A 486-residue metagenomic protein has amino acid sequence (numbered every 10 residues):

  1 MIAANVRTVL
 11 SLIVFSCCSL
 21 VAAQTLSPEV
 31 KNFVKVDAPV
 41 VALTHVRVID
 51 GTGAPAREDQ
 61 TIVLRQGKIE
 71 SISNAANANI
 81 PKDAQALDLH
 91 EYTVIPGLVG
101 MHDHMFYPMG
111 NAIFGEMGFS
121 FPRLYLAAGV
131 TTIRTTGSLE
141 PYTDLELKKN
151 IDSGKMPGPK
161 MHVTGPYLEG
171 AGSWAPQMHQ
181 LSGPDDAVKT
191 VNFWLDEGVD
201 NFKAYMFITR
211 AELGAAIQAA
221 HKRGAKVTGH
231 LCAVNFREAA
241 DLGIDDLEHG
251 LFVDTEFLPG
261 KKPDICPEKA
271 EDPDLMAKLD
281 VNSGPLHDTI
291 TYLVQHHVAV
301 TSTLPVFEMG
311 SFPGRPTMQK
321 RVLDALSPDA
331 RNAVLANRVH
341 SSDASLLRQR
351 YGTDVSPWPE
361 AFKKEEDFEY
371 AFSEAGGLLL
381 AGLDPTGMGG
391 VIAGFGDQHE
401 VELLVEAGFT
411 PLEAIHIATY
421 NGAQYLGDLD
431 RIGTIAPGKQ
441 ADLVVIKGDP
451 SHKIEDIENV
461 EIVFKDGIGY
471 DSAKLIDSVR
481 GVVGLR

Functional and structural regions predicted by a protein language model:
M1-I13: Bacterial N-terminal signal peptides that target proteins for export
F15-A23: Hydrophobic h-region of N-terminal signal peptides that target proteins for export in Gram-negative bacteria
L26-K35, P39, V48, T52-I95: Histidine-rich, glycine-flanked metal-binding segment
V30-K35, V48-T61, N74-A75, K363 (+3 more regions): Acidic, glycine-enriched loop/beta-strand segments at the rims of small-molecule binding/catalytic pockets
Y92-K155, A171-W174, H179, D185 (+4 more regions): Metal-associated gating/positioning segment near the N- to mid-region
F121-Y142, P159-Y167, L195-I208, I217 (+3 more regions): Divalent metal-dependent hydrolysis catalytic cores, especially in the metallo-beta-lactamase
P166, A171-Q218, K222, K269-E271 (+1 more regions): Active-site gating/metal-coordination segments in enzymes
T190-K203, I208, V253-E402, E406-A407 (+2 more regions): Active-site neighborhoods of metal-dependent hydrolases
